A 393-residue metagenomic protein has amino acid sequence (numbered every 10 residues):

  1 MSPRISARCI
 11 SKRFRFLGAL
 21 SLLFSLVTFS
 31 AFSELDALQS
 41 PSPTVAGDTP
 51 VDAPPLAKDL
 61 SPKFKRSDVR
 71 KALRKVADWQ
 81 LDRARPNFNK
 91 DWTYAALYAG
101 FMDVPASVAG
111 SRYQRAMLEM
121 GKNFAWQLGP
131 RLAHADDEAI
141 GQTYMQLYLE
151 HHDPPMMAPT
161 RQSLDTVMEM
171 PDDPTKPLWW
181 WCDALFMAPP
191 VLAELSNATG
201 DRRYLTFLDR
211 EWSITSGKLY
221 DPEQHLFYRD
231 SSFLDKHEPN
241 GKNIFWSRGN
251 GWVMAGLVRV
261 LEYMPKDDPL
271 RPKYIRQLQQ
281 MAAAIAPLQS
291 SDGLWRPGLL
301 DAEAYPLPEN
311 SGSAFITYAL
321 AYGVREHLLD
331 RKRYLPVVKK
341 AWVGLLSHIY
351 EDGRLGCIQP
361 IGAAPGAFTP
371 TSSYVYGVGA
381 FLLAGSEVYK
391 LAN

Functional and structural regions predicted by a protein language model:
M1-R13: N-terminal secretory signal peptides that target proteins for export/translocation
G18-S30: Bacterial N-terminal signal peptides
S30-A46: Signal peptide processing junction and immediate N-terminal pro/mature segment of secreted/exported proteins
P43-A95, M102-N123, Q127-T160, W295-R296 (+2 more regions): CBM-like carbohydrate-recognition segments
V69-R74, R115-A116, P159-E169, D221-L234 (+1 more regions): Acidic-glycine-rich active-site phosphate/pyrophosphate-binding loop
R85, A109, A125-G129, H152 (+6 more regions): Helix-capping and short linker residues that terminate individual alpha-solenoid repeat units
M157-P190: Asp-box/WD-like beta-propeller blade repeats and closely related beta-sheet repeat scaffolds
C182-F186, A193-L299, P306-T317, L329-I358 (+3 more regions): Extended ligand-binding clefts on enzyme/binding-domain cores
